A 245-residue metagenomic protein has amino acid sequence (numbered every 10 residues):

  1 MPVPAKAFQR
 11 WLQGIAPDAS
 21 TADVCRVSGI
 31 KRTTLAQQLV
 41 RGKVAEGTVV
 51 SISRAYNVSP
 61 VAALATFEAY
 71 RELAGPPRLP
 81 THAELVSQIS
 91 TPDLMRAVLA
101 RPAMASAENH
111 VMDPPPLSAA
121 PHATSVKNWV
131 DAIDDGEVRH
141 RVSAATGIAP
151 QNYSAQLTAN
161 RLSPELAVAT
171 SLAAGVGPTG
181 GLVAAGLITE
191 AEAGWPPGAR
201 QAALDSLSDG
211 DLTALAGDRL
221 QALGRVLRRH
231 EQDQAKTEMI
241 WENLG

Functional and structural regions predicted by a protein language model:
M1-T21, A65-T66, P80-R139: A short, Lys/Arg-rich alpha-helix, primarily the initiator
S20, K31-T33, A45, S59 (+3 more regions): Short coil turns linking two alpha-helices in DNA-binding domains
S20-C25, I52, V138-A145, T170: Short alpha-helical "recognition helix" segments of helix-turn-helix
S28-G29, Y56, T146, A174: Core residues of bacterial helix-turn-helix
G29-V44, A145-L162: Recognition helix of helix-turn-helix/homeodomain-like DNA-binding domains that insert into the DNA major groove
R41-T48, R71-G75, T158-L166, E190-A191: Short, solvent-exposed alpha-helical "recognition" segments
E46-A63, E165-G181: DNA major-groove recognition helix of helix-turn-helix/homeodomain DNA-binding modules
A65-M104, A184-E231, I240: Short, charged recognition helix plus adjacent turn of helix-turn-helix-like nucleic-acid-binding domains
